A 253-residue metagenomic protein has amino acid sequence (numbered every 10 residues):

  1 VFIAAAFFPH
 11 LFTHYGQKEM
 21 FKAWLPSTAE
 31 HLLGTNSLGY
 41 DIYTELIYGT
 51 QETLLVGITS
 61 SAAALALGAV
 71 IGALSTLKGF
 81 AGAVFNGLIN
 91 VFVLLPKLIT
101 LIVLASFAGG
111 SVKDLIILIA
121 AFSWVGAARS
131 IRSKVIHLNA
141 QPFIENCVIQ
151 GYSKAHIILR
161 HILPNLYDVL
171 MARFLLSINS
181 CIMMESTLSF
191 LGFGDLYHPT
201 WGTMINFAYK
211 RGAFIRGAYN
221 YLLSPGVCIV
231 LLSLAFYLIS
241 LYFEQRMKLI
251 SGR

Functional and structural regions predicted by a protein language model:
V1-Q17, L88, L166: N-terminal signal-anchor/first transmembrane alpha helix
P9-H10, V56-N90, I102: Transmembrane-helix boundary motif in ABC transporter permease subunits
Q17-S60, F207-S224: Periplasmic/extracellular loop-to-transmembrane helix junction in inner-membrane transport proteins
L32, N36, T76-L77, A81-H137 (+1 more regions): Generic hydrophobic transmembrane alpha-helix motif, especially the helices
Q51-L67, A155-T187: Transmembrane alpha-helices
S106-A108, V135, M184-S224, C228: Glycine-rich helix-loop "coupling/hinge" segments at transmembrane-helix boundaries in multipass transporters
A121-F122, L175, G217-R253: C-terminal transmembrane helix and the adjacent membrane-cytosol boundary/short C-terminal tail of inner/organellar
